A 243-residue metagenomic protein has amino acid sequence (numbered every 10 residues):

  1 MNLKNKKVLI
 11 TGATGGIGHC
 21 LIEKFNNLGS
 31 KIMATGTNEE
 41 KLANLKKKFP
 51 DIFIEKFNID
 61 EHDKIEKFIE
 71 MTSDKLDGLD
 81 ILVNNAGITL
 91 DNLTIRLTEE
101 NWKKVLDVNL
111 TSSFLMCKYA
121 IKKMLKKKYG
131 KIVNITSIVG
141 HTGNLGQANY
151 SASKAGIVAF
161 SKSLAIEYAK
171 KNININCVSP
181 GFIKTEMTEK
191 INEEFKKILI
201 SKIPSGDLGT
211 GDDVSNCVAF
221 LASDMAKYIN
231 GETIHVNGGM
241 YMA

Functional and structural regions predicted by a protein language model:
T14-G15: Conserved glycine-rich cofactor-binding loop
G78, A169, N174, I229-G231 (+1 more regions): Short, small/polar-rich loop/turn modules that mediate ligand/substrate recognition or access, typified
L93-T94, T98-L106, T188, L199: Substrate-binding pocket helix/loop in short-chain dehydrogenase/reductase
C117, S153, S161: Active-site helix of classical SDR
K122, I166-K170, K227: Alpha-helical segment proximal to the catalytic Tyr-Lys
Y129, D207-M242: C-terminal substrate-recognition "lid" of short-chain dehydrogenase/reductases
S137: Residue(s) in the substrate-gating loop at a strand-loop-helix junction that position the organic substrate next
